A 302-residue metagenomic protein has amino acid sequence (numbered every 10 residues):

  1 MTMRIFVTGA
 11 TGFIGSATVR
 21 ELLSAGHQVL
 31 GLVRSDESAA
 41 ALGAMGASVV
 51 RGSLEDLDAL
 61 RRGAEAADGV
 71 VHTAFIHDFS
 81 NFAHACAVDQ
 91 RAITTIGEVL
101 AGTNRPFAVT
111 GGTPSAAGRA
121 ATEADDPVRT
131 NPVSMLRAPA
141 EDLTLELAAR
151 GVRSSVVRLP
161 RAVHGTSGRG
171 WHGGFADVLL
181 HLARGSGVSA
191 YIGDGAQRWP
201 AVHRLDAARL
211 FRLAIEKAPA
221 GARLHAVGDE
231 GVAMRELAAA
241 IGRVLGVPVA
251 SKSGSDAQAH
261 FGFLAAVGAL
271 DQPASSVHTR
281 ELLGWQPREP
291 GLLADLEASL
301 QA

Functional and structural regions predicted by a protein language model:
M3-A25: N-terminal Rossmann NAD(P)H-binding glycine-rich loop of SDR-like oxidoreductase domains
R4, S189, A208-L264: Mid/C-terminal beta-alpha module of Rossmann-like enzyme folds, strongest in SDR-family dehydrogenases/epimerases
T8, Q28-L30, I76, H84 (+1 more regions): Conserved Rossmann-fold NAD(P)-dependent oxidoreductase catalytic core, especially the SDR/UDP-sugar
V33-T94: NAD(P)H-binding glycine-rich loop region in Rossmannoid oxidoreductase-like domains and their noncatalytic homologs
A138, H164-D177, G185-S186, L213-L224 (+1 more regions): Glycine/proline-rich active-site loop of Rossmann-fold NAD(P)-dependent oxidoreductases
D142-S167: Conserved beta-loop-beta element that borders a ligand/cofactor-binding pocket
H181-V202: A conserved pocket-lining segment of Rossmann-fold NAD(P)-dependent short-chain dehydrogenase/reductase
P290-A302: Amphipathic terminal alpha-helices
